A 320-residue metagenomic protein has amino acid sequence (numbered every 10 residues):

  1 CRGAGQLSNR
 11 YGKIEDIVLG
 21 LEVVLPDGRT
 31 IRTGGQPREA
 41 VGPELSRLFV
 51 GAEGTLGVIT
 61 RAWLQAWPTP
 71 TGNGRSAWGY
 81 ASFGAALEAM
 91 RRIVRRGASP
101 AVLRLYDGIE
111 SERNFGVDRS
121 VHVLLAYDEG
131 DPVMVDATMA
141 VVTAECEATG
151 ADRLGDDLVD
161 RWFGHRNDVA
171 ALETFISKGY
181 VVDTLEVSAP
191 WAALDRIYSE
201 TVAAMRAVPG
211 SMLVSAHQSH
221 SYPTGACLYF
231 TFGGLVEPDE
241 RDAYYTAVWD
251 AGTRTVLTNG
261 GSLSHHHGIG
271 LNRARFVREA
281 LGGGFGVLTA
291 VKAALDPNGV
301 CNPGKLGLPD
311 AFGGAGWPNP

Functional and structural regions predicted by a protein language model:
C1-R104, C301, W317-P320: FAD-binding subdomain of flavoenzyme oxidoreductases
R29, R273-P320: Activity-critical C-terminal alpha-helical subdomain
I31, P100-V102, D152-G155, L263-H265 (+1 more regions): Acidic/polar loop patches that form or flank catalytic/metal-binding clefts of enzymes that bind anionic ligands
I31-F49, T246-G260, T289: Short, hydrophobic/aliphatic alpha-helical segments
T60-A62, I197-Y198, A274, P303-G304: Short hydrophobic alpha-helical segments that form membrane-spanning helices or hydrophobic packing faces of helical
P68, G74, G79, A85-A251 (+2 more regions): C-terminal substrate-recognition/cap domain of FAD-linked oxidoreductases
S76, V182, L271-R278: Short beta-alpha connecting loops at secondary-structure transitions that line or flank enzyme active sites
G260-R275, G304: A glycine-biased, small/acidic residue-tolerant capping/turn segment at secondary-structure junctions
